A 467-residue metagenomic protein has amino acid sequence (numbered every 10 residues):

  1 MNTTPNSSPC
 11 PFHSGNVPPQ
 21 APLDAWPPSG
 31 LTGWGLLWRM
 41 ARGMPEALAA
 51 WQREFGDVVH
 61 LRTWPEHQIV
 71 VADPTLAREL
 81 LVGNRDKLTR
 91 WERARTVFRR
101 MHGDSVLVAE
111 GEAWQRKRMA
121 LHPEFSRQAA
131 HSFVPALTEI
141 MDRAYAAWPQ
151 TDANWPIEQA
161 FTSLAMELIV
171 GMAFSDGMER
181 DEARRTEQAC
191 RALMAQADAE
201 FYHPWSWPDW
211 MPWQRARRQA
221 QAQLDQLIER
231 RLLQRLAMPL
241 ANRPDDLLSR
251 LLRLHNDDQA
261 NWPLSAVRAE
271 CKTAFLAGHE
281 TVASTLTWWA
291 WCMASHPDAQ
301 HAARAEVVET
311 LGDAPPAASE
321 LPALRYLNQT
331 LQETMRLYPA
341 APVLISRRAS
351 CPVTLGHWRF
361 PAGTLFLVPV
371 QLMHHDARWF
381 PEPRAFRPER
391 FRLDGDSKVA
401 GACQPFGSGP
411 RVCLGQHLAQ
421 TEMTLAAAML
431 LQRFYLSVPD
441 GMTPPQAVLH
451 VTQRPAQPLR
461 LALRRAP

Functional and structural regions predicted by a protein language model:
N2, P11-R53, W64-H67, P74-E79 (+8 more regions): Cytochrome P450 catalytic-domain helical core, especially the substrate-recognition surface and oxygen-activation
N2-G15, Q52, M141, Y145 (+5 more regions): Cytochrome P450 proximal C-terminal region
L23-L31, V134, T138, T186-A192 (+8 more regions): Cytochrome P450 I-helix active-site segment
G177-M178, M194-Y202, L232-P244, D298 (+4 more regions): Proline-centered turn/helix-capping motifs that create local helix->coil transitions or kinks
T281-Q300, R304-E306, H417-R433: Cytochrome P450 catalytic-core helices
V368-G395: Conserved cytochrome P450 K-helix/beta-meander segment immediately N-terminal to the heme-binding cysteine loop
